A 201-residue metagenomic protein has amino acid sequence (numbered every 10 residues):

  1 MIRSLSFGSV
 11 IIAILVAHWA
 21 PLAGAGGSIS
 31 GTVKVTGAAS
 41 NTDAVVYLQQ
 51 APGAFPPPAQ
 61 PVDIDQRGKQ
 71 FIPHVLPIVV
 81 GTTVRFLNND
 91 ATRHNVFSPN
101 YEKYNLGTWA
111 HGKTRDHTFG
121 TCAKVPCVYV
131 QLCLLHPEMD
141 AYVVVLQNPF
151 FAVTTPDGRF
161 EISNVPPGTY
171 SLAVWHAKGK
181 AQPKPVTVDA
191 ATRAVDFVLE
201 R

Functional and structural regions predicted by a protein language model:
M1-F7: Positively charged n-region of N-terminal signal peptides that target proteins for export
G8-P21: Bacterial N-terminal signal peptides
L22-R201: Extracytoplasmic copper-binding redox domains, predominantly the cupredoxin/blue-copper superfamily
